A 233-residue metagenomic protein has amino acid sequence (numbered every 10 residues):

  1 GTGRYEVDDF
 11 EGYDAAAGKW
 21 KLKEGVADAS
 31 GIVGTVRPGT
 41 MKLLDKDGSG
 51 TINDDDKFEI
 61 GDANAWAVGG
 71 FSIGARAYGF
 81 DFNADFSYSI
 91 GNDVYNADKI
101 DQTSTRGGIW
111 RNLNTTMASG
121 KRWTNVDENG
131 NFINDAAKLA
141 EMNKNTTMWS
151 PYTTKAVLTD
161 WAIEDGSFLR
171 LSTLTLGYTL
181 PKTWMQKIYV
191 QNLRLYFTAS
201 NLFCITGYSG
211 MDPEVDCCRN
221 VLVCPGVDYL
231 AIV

Functional and structural regions predicted by a protein language model:
G1-N64, D81-I163, E214, C218-N220: Surface-exposed, extracytoplasmic segments of Gram-negative outer-membrane nutrient-acquisition systems
G1-T2, D62-V68, V227-I232: Outer-membrane beta-barrel signature, preferentially recognizing the C-terminal barrel domain of Gram-negative
V33-G34, S72-R76, K187-I188: A general structural signal for short secondary-structure junctions and capping/turn motifs
F58-G61, G69-S72, T183-W184: Generic recognition of flexible, low-complexity loop/linker segments
N64-G69, Y88-I90, L169-S172: Transmembrane beta-barrel architecture of outer-membrane proteins
F71, A77, F82-A84, L193-F197: Transmembrane beta-strands of outer-membrane beta-barrel proteins
R76, S87-S89, T198-L202: Outer-membrane beta-barrel pore domains and translocons
D127-V233: Membrane-interface anchoring segments and C-terminal beta-barrel signals
